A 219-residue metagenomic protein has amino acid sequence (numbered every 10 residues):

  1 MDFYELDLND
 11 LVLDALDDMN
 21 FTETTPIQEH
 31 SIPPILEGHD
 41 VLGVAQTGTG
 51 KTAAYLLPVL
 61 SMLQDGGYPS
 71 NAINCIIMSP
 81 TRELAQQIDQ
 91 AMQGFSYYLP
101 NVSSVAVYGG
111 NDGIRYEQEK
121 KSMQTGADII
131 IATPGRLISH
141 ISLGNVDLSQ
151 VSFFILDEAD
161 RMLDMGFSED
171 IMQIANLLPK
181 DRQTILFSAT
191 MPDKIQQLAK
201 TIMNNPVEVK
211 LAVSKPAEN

Functional and structural regions predicted by a protein language model:
M1-V44, D157: Conserved pre-motif I regulatory segment
E5, E23-T24, I77, I130 (+3 more regions): Conserved SAM-binding loop
D14, D18, Y68-S142, Q150-F153 (+2 more regions): Conserved nucleic-acid-binding Ia/Ib motif block in the N-terminal RecA-like helicase ATPase lobe
E29-V41, T52-S70, Q93-S96, I138 (+2 more regions): Walker A/P-loop NTP-binding motif
L42-V44, I76, I185: Short hydrophobic/aromatic beta-strand immediately N-terminal to the Walker A/P-loop
A45-T49: The conserved Walker
A91-G94, D147-A217: Post-DEXD/H (motif II) to motif III coupling segment of the RecA-like Helicase ATP-binding lobe
